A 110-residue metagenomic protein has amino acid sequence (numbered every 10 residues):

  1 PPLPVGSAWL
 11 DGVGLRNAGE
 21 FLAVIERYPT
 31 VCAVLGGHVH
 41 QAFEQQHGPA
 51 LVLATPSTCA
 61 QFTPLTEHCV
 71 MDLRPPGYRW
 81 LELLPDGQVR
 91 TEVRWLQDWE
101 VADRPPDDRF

Functional and structural regions predicted by a protein language model:
P1-C32, Q61-T63, A102-R104: Active-site-proximal segments of metal-dependent phosphoesterases and phosphodiesterases across multiple
P1-P2, G37-V39, R94-W95: Short, well-ordered beta-to-alpha junction loops that form the rim of enzyme active sites and present histidine/acidic
G6, G12-G14, G19, G36-G37 (+3 more regions): Residue-identity detector for glycine
V24, F43-F110: Binuclear metal-dependent phosphoesterase catalytic core
T30-H40, L53-T55: Active-site neighborhood of phospho(di)ester-bond hydrolases with catalytic His/Asp-centered motifs
